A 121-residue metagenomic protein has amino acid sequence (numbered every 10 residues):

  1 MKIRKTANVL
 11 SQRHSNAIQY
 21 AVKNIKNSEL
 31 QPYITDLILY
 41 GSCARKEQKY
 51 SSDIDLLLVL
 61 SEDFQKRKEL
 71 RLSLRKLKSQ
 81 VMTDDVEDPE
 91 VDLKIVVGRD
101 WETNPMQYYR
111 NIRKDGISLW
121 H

Functional and structural regions predicted by a protein language model:
M1-D36, A44-Y50, S61-H121: Catalytic core of pol beta-like nucleotidyltransferases
D55-V59: Short beta-strand->loop micro-motif that forms the acidic, two-metal-ion catalytic signature in nucleotide-processing
